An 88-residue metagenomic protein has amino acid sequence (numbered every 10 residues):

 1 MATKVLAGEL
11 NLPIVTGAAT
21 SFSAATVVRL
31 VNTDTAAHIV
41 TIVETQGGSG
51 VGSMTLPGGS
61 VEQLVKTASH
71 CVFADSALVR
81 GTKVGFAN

Functional and structural regions predicted by a protein language model:
M1-N88: Surface-exposed, low-hydrophobicity beta-strand/loop segments enriched in small/polar/acidic residues
